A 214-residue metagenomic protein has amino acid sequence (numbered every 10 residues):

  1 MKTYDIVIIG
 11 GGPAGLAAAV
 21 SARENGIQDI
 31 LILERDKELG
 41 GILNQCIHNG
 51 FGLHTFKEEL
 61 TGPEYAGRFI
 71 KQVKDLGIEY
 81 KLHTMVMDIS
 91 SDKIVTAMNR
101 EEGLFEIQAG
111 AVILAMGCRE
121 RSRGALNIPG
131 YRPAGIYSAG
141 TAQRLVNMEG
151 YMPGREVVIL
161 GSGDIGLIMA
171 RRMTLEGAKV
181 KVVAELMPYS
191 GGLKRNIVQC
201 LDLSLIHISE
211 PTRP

Functional and structural regions predicted by a protein language model:
M1-I9, G67-E156, I206: FAD-binding core/adjacent interface of flavoenzyme oxidoreductases
Y4-R68, Q72, G154-D202: Beta1-alpha1 glycine-rich phosphate/pyrophosphate-binding loop at the start of Rossmann-like nucleotide-binding domains
E38-L39, R121, P214: Active-site loop signature of alpha/beta-hydrolase-fold enzymes
M85-D88, V180, R213: A structural signal for short, hydrophobic beta-strand segments that form beta-sheets in beta-rich/all-beta domains
S204-P214: Residue-level detector of conserved catalytic or cofactor/ligand-binding positions in enzyme active sites
